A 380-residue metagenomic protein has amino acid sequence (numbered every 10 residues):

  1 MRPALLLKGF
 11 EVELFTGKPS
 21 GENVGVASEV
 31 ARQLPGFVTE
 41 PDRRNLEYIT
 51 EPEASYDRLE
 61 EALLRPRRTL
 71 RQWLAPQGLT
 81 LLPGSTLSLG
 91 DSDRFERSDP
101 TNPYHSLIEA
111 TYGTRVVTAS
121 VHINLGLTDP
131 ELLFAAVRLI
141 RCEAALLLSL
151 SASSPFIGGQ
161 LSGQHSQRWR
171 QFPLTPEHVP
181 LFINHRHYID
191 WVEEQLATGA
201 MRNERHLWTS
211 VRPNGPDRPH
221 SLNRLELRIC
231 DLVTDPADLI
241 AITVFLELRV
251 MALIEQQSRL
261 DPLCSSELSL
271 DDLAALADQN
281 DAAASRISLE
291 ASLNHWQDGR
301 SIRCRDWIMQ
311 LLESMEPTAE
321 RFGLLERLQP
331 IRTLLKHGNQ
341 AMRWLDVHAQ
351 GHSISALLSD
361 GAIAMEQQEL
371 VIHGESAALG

Functional and structural regions predicted by a protein language model:
M1-L79, S92-D93, T101-H105, R170-G380: C-terminal accessory/tail domains of diverse enzymes
L7-F15, E40-I49, G78-L89, G113-N124 (+1 more regions): Core alpha/beta catalytic barrel or barrel-like domain that forms the active/cofactor pocket in diverse metabolic
G84, Y104-V121, L125-H187: Metal-dependent DNA replication initiation modules
S85-L89, D129, D231-V233: Active-site-proximal loop/turn and secondary-structure-junction residues that shape catalytic pockets, frequently
S88-G90, S154-H165, P262-D271: Short proline/glycine- and acidic-rich turn/helix-capping motifs at secondary-structure junctions
